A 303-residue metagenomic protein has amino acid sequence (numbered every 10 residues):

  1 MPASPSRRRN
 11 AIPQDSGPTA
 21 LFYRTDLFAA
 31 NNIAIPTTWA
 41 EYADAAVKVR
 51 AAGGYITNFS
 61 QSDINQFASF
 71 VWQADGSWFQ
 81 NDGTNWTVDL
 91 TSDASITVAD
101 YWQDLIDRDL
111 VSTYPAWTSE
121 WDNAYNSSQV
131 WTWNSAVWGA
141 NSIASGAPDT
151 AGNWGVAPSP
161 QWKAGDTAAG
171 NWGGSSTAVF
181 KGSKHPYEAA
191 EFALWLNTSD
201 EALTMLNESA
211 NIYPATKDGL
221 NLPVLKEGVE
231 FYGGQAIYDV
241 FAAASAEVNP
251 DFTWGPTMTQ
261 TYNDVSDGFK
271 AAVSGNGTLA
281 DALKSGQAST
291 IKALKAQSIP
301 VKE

Functional and structural regions predicted by a protein language model:
M1-A11, L21-F22, D26-A29, A43-Y55 (+3 more regions): Pocket-flanking alpha-helical
M1-D26, G165-G170, A246-G255: A structural signal for short loop-to-beta-strand junctions that line the ligand-binding cleft of periplasmic/secreted
P2-Q14, T19, A40-V88, A94 (+1 more regions): Extracytoplasmic/periplasmic solute-binding protein
A29, A244-E303: Conserved C-terminal helix/tail region of periplasmic/extracytoplasmic solute-binding proteins
T37-D44, T113-S127: Short helix-initiation/N-cap motifs at beta->coil->alpha
A46-K48, N85-P115, S159: Glycine-centered hinge/linker elements that transmit conformational signals in sensory and ligand-binding systems
W131-A136, G155: Paired acidic/hydrophobic, glycine-rich loop segments that form the ligand-binding mouth/hinge of periplasmic-binding
W138-A151, W162-D264, V301-K302: C-terminal lobe and pocket-closing loops of periplasmic/extracytoplasmic Venus-flytrap solute-binding proteins
